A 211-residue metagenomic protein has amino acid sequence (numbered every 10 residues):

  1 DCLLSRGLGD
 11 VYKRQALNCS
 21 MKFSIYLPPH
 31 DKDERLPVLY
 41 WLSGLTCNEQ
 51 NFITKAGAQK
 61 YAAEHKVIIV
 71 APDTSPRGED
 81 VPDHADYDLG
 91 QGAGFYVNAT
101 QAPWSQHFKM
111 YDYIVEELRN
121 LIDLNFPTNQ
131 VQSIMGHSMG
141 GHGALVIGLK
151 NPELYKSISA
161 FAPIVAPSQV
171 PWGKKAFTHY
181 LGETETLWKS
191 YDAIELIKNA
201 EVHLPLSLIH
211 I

Functional and structural regions predicted by a protein language model:
D1-L8, Y12, I209-H210: Single conserved hydrophobic/aromatic residue that forms the stacking wall/gate of nucleotide- or nucleobase-binding
L17-P29: A short loop-to-beta-strand scaffold at the N-terminal edge of the catalytic core in hydrolase folds
K32-L36, S43-E79: Short substrate-entry loop that stabilizes the transition state in hydrolases
D73-D86, A166: Short, solvent-exposed beta-strand-terminating loops
V81-G94, W172-A176: Short, flexible, mixed-charge acidic loops at enzyme active sites
Q91-N125: Alpha/beta-hydrolase active-site loop
L121-A176: Primarily recognizes the serine-hydrolase "nucleophile elbow" in alpha/beta-hydrolase and SGNH/GDSL folds
P171-L208: The feature captures the conserved acid-bearing segment of alpha/beta-hydrolase catalytic domains
